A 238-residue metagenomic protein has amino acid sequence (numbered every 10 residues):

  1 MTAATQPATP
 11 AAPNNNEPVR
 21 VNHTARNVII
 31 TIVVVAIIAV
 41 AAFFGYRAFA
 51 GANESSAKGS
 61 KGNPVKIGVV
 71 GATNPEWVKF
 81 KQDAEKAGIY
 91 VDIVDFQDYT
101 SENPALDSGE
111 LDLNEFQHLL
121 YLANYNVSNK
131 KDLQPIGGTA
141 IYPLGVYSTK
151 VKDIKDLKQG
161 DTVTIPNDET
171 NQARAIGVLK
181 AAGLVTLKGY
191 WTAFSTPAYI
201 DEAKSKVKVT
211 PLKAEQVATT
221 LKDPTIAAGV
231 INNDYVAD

Functional and structural regions predicted by a protein language model:
M1-P64: Short, low-complexity disordered leader/linker segments with a strong preference for bacterial N-terminal type II
A48-K66, A84-K86, D153-D161: Immediate post-signal peptide segment of exported/extracytoplasmic ligand-binding proteins
P64, V70-D95, S101: Short, polar/charged alpha-helical segment
Q82-D83, T100-D112, G177-V178, P197-V230 (+1 more regions): Short helices/loops that flank or line small-molecule/ion binding pockets
V91-D98, K188-F194, K206-K213: Short beta-strand-to-loop elements that line the ligand-binding cleft of bilobed periplasmic-binding protein-like
L111-N114, D132-G138: Short beta-strand-centered segments that line the small-molecule binding cleft or hinge of alpha/beta clamshell
N124-I136, V151, D238: Ligand-binding "clamshell"
I136-V185: A conserved helix-loop-strand patch within extracytoplasmic ligand-binding domains of the periplasmic binding
